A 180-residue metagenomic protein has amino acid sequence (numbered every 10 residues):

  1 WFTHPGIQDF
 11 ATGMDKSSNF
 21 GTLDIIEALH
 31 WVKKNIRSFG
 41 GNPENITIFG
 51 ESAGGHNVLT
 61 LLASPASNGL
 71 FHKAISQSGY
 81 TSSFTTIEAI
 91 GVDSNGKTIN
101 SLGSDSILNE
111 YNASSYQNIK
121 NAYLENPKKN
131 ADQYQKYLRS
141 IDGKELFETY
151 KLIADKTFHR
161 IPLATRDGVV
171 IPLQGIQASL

Functional and structural regions predicted by a protein language model:
W1, A63, T86-I87: Non-catalytic cap/lid and distal C-terminal segments of serine-dependent acyl enzymes
W1-I26, K34-S38: Cap/lid segment of the alpha/beta-hydrolase catalytic domain
V32, F39-E51: Alpha/beta-hydrolase fold nucleophile elbow
G41-E44, H56, F71, N121 (+1 more regions): Short secondary-structure junction motifs
I48, L70, I75-Q77: A short, hydrophobic beta-strand element of the alpha/beta-hydrolase
G55-S67: Short glycine-enriched nucleophile-adjacent loop and the immediately C-terminal alpha-helix near the catalytic center
N68, Q77-L180: Substrate-access "cap/lid" subdomains that shape and gate the entrance to catalytic or ligand-binding pockets
